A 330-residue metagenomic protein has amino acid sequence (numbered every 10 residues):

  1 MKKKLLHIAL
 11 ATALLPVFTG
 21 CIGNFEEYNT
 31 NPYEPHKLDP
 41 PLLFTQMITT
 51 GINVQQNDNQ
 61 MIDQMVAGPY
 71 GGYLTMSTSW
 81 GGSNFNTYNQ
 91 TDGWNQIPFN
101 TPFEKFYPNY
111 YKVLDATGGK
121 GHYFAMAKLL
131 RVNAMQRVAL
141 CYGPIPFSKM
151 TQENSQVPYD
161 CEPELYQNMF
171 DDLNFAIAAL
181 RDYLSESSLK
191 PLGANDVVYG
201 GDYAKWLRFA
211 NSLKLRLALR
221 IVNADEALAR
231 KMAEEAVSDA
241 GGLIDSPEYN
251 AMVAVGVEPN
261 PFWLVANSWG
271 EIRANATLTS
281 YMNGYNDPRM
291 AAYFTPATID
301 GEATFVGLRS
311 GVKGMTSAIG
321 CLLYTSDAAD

Functional and structural regions predicted by a protein language model:
M1-I8: Bacterial N-terminal signal peptides that target proteins for export
L10-L15: Hydrophobic helical h-region of N-terminal Sec-dependent signal peptides in bacterial secretory/periplasmic proteins
C21-T75, G81, G93, E104 (+3 more regions): Membrane-proximal, proline-rich intrinsically disordered regions
L38-D39, M76-S326: Structured, solvent-exposed acidic/aromatic patches
D330: Short, glycine/acidic-enriched loop or turn micro-motifs at the edges of active sites
